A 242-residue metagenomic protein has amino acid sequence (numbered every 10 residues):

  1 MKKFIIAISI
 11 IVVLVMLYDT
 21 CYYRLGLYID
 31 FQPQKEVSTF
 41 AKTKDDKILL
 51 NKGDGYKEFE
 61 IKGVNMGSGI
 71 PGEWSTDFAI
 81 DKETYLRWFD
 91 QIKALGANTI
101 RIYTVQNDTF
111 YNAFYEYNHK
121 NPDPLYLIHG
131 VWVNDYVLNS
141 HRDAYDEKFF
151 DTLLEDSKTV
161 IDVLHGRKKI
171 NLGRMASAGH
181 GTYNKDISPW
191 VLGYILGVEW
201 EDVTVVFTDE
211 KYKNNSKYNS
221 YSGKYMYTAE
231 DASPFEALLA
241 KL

Functional and structural regions predicted by a protein language model:
M1-F4: Positively charged n-region of N-terminal signal peptides that target proteins for export
I6-T20: Hydrophobic membrane-insertion alpha-helices, especially the h-region of bacterial N-terminal signal peptides
A7, G72, A178-G181: A generic structural micro-environment signature that highlights single residues at secondary-structure boundaries
G26-H119: Active-site-adjacent substrate/metal-binding segments within catalytic domains of carbohydrate-active enzymes
R101, K120-L242: Active-site region of glycoside hydrolase catalytic domains
